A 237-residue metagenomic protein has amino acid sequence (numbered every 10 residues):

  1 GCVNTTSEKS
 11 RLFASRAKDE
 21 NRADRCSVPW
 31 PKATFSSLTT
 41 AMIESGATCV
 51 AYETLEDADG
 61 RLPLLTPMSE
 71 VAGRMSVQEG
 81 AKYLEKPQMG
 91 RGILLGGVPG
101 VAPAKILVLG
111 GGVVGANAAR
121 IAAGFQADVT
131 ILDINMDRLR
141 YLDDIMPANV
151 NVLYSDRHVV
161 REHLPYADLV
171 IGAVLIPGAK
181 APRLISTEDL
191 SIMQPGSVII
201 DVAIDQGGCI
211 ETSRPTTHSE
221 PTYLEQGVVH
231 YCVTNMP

Functional and structural regions predicted by a protein language model:
V3-S10, T34: Low-complexity, glycine/proline/serine-enriched flexible coil segments that act as short hinges or interruptions within
R16-D19: Hydrophobic, low-acid, alpha-helix-prone terminal segments
T39, V77, A118-A119, L139 (+2 more regions): Generic hydrophobic/aromatic pocket-lining and core-packing "Φ" positions
E53-L95, P103, I204, C209-P237: Adenosine-phosphate binding glycine-rich loop
P87-G172: Glycine-rich phosphate/diphosphate-binding loop of Rossmann-like nucleotide-binding domains
D144-G227: Rossmann-like adenosine-cofactor binding region
